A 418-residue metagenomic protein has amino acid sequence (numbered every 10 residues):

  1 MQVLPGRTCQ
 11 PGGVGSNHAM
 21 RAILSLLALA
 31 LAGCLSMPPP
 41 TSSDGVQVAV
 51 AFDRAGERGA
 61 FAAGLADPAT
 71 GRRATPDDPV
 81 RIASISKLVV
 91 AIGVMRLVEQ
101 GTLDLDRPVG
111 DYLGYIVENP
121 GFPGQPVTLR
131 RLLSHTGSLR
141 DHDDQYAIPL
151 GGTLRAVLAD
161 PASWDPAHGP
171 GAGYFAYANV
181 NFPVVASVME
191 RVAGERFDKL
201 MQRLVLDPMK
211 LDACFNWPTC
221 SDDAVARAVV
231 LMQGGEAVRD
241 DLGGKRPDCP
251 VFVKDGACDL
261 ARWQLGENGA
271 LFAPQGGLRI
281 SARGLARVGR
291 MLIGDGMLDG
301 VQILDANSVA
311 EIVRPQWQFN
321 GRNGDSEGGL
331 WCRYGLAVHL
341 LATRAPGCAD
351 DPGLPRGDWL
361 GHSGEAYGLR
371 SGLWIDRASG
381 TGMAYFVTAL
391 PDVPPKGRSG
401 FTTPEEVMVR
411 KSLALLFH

Functional and structural regions predicted by a protein language model:
A32-G33: C-terminal motif of bacterial Sec signal peptides marking the signal peptidase cleavage site
P38-V80, T102: Short, conserved catalytic-motif segment at the N-terminal edge
A49-A51, G361, L369-G382: Short, surface-exposed beta-strand/loop micro-motifs that present aromatic residues
V50, G56, P79-D106, F182-E190 (+2 more regions): Active-site SXXK
D67, G121-G357: Short, surface-exposed loop or secondary-structure junction motifs that flank catalytic or metal-binding residues
L105-P120, D207-M209: Short, glycine/proline-biased beta-turn/loop segments that scaffold the active-site neighborhood
V313-N323, T343, P391-H418: Short, gly/Ser/Thr-rich active-site loops of penicillin-recognizing serine hydrolases
